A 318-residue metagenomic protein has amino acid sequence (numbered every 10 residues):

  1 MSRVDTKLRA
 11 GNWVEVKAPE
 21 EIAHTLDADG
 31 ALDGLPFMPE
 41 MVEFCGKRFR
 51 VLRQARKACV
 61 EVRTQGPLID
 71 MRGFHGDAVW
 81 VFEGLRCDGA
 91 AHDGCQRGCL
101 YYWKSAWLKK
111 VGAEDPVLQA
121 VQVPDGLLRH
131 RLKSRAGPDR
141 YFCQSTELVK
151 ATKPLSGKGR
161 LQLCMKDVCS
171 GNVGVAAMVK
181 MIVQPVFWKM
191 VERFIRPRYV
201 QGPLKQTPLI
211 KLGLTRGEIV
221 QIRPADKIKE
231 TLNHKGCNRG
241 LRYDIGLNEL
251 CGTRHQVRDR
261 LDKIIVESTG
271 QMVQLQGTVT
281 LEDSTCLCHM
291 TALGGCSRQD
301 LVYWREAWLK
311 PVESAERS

Functional and structural regions predicted by a protein language model:
S2-D5, R9-A10, E20-L127, R131-K133 (+2 more regions): Basic/aromatic-rich interaction segments and small domains that mediate binding to polyanionic partners
N12-V16, G217-V220: Generic structural signal for buried aliphatic residues
